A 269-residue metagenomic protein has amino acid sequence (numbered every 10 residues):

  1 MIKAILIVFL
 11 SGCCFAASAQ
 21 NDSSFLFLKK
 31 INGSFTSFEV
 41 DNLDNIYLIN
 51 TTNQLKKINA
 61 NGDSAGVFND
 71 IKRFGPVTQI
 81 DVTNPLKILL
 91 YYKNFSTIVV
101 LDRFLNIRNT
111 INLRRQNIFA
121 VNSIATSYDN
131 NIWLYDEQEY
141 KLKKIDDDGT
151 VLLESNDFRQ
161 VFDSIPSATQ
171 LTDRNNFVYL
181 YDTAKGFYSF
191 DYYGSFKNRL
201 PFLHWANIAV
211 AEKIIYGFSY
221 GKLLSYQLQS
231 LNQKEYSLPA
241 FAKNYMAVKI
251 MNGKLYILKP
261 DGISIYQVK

Functional and structural regions predicted by a protein language model:
M1-L26: Bacterial Sec-dependent N-terminal signal peptides
S23-I31, D63-D70, I107-R114, T150-D163 (+2 more regions): A short beta-strand motif characteristic of beta-propeller blades
K29-T52: Beta-strand-rich domains and repeat architectures in extracellular enzymes and scaffolds, especially beta-propellers
G33-E39, G75-I80, I118-A125, D163-L171 (+2 more regions): Repeated scaffold domains used in trafficking and secretory/extracellular systems, primarily beta-propellers
L43-D44, P85-L86, D129-N130, N175-N176 (+2 more regions): Short coil/turn segments that connect the beta-strands within blades of beta-propeller domains
L48-T51, I88-N94, L101, I132-Q138 (+3 more regions): Conserved beta-strand positions in repeat-built beta-propeller and related beta-rich domains
N59-D63, D102-N106, D146-G149, D191-S195 (+2 more regions): Short loop/turn segments that connect beta-strands within beta-propeller blades
M246-K269: Blade-level signature of beta-propeller repeat domains, shared across WD40, Kelch, NHL, RCC1 and BNR/Asp-box propellers
